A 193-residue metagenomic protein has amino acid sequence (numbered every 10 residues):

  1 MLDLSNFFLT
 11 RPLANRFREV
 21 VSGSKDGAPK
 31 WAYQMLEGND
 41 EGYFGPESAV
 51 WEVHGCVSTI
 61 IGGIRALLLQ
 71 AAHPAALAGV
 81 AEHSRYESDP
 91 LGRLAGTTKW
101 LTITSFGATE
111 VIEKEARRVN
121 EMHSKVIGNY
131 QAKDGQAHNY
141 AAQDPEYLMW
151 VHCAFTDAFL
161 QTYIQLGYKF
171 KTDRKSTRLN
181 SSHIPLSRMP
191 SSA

Functional and structural regions predicted by a protein language model:
M1-R178, S182, A193: Mature, function-bearing regions of proteins
